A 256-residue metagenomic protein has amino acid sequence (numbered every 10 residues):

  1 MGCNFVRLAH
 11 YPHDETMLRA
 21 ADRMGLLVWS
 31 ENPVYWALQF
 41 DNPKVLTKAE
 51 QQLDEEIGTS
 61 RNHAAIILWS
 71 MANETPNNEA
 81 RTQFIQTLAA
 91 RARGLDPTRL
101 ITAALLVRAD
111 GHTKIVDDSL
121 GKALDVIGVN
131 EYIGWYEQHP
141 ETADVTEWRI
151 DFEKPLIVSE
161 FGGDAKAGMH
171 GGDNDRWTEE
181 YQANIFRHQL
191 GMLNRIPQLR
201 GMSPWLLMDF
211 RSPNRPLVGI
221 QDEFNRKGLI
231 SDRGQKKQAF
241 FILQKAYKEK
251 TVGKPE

Functional and structural regions predicted by a protein language model:
M1-Q83, I101-T102, I127, I157-S159 (+4 more regions): Active-site-adjacent substrate/metal-binding segments within catalytic domains of carbohydrate-active enzymes
D14, L53, H112-T113, E141-T142 (+1 more regions): Amphipathic coiled-coil/heptad-repeat helices and related helical stalk/stem segments that mediate oligomerization
T16, L38-F40, D110-G111, A167 (+1 more regions): Short secondary-structure boundary/hinge segments and terminal tails
M17-L18, A109-G121: Distinct, well-ordered alpha-helical segments
K48-Q52, H112, Q235: Short secondary-structure boundary/capping elements
A65-W69, Q83, A89-G94, L100-T102 (+3 more regions): Substrate-binding clefts and catalytic carboxylate motifs of secreted carbohydrate-active enzymes
